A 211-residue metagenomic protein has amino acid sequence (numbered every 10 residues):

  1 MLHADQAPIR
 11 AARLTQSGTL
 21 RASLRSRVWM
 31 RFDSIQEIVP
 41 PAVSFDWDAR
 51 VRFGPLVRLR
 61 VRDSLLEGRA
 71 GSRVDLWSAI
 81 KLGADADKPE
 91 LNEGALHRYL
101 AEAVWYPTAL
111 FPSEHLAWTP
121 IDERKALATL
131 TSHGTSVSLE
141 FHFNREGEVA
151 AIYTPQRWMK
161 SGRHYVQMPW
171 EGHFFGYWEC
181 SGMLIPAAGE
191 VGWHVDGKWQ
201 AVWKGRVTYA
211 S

Functional and structural regions predicted by a protein language model:
H3-I80: N-terminal mature ectodomain segment of secretory-pathway/periplasmic proteins
D5, S34-V39, D63, H115-I121 (+2 more regions): Short, exposed beta-strand/loop patches in secreted or surface proteins that constitute
P8-T15, P40-D48, I121-T129, A150-A151 (+1 more regions): Short, hydrophobic/aromatic-rich segments at coil-to-beta transitions
R25-F32, V57-L65, I80-E93, E140-F143 (+1 more regions): Short amphipathic beta-strand/extended segments with alternating polar/hydrophobic composition
M30-F32, P112, R124, T135 (+1 more regions): Residues that act as N-cap/strand-start positions at coil-to-secondary-structure junctions
W47, W105-Y106, W118, W170 (+1 more regions): Tryptophan-centered motif/residue detector
V74-S132: Flexible, processing/modification-adjacent segments and terminal tails in exported/periplasmic/extracellular proteins
L127-S211: Gly/Pro-enriched, hydrophobic low-complexity segments that function as extracytoplasmic propeptides/linkers
